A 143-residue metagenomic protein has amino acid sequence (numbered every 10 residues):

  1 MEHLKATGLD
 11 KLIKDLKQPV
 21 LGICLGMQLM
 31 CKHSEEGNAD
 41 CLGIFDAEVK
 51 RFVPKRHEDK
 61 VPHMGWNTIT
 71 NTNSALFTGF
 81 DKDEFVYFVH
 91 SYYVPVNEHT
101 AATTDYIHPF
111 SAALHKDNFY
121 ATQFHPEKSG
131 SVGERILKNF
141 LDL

Functional and structural regions predicted by a protein language model:
M1-H63: Cysteine-nucleophile active-site neighborhood
E2, L12-D15, E48-L143: Amide-donor transfer/coupling interface in amidating biosynthetic enzymes
